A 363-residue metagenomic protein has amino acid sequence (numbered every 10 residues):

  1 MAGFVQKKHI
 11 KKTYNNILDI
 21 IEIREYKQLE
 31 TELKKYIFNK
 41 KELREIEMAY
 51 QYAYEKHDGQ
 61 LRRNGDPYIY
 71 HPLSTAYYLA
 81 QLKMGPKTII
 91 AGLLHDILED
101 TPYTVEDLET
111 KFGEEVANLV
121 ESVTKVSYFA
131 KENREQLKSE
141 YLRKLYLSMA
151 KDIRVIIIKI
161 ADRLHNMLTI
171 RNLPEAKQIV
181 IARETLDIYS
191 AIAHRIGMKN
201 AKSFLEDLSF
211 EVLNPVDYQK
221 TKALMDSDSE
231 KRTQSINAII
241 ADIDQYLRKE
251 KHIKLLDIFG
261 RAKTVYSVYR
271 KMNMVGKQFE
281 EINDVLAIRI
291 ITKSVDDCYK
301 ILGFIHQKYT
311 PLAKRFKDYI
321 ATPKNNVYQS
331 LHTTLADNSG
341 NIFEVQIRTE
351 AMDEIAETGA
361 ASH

Functional and structural regions predicted by a protein language model:
A2-K40, Y54-R62, I69-Q81, I90 (+6 more regions): Nucleic-acid processing machinery
K40-L43, E115-L119, L255: Short, surface-exposed acidic
R44-M48, Y52, E115, V155-K159: Generic alpha-helical secondary structure signal
Q51, Y77, N118-E121: Generic alpha-helical structural context detector
K83-G85: Transmembrane helix interruption/hinge and helix-loop junction motifs
K87-A91, H95: Active-site alpha-helix of zinc metalloproteases
H95-D100, T104-S122, M198: Hydrophobic or amphipathic alpha-helical targeting/insertion segments
K125: Aromatic/histidine-rich interaction motifs
